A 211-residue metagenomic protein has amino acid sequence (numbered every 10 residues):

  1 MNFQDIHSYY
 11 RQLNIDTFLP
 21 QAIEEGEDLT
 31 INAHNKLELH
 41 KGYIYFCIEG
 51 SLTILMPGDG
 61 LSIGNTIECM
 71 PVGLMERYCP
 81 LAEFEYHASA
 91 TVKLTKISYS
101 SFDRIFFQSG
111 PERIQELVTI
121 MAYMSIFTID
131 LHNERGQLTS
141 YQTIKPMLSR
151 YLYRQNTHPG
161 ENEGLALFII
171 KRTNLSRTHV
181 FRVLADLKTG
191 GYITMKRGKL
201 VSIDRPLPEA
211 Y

Functional and structural regions predicted by a protein language model:
M1-A33, P71-V72, R77: Cyclic nucleotide-binding regulatory module and flanking cytosolic helices
D28-L29, N35-C47, I63-G64, E85-Y86: His/acidic/aromatic-lined binding-pocket segments of jelly-roll/cupin-type domains and related regulatory beta-sandwich
K41-D59, I67-C69: Glycine- and acidic-residue-biased ligand/ion/polar-headgroup-sensing regions
Y43, S51, T91-K93, K199: Structural motif
I63-I120: Cyclic-nucleotide recognition modules
Q115-N174: Polybasic "coupling" helices that flank or enter modular domains
Y151-Y211: Phosphate-/nucleic-acid-contacting segments
